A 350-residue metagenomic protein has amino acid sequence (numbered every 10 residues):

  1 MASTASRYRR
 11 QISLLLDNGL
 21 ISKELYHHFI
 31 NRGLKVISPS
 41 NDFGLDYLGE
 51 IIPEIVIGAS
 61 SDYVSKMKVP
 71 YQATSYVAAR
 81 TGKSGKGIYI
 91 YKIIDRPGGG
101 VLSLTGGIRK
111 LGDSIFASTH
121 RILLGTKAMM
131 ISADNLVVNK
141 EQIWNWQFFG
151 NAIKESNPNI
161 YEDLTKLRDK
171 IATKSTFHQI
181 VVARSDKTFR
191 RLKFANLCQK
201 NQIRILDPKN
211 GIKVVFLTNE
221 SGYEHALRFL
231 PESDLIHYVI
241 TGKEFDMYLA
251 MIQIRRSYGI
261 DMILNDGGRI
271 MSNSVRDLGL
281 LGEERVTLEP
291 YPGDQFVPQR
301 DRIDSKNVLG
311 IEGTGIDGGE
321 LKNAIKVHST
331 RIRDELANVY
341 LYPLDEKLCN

Functional and structural regions predicted by a protein language model:
A2-N350: Enzymes that bind and transform nitrogen-containing heteroaromatic metabolites
